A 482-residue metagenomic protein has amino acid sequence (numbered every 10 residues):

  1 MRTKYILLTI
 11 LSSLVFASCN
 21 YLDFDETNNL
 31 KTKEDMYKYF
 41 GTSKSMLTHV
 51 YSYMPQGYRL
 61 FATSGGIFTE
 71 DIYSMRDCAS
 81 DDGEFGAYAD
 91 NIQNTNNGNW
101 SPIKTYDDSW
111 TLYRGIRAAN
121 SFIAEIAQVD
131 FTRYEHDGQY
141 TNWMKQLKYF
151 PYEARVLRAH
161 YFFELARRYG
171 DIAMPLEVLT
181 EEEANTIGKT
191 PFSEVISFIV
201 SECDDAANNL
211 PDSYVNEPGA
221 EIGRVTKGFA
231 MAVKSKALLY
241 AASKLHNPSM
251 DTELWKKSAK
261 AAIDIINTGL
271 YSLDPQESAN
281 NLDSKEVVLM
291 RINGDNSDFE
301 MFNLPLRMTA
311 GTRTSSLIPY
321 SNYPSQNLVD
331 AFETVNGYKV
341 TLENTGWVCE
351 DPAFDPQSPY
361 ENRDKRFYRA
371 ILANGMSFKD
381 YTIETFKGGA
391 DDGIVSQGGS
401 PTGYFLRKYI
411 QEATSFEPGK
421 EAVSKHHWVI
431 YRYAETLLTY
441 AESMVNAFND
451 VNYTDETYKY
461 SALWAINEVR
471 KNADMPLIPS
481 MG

Functional and structural regions predicted by a protein language model:
M1-N29: Bacterial Sec-dependent N-terminal signal peptides
C19-T69, E361: Membrane-proximal, proline-rich intrinsically disordered regions
Y39, K44, T48, S52-Y58 (+11 more regions): Conserved, well-structured interaction surfaces
E164-R168, A173, Y214, Y240-S249 (+1 more regions): Short coil/turn linking the two alpha-helices of tandem helical-hairpin repeats
K236, Y240-S243, A259-P356: Polar, glycine-rich mid-to-C-terminal structural blocks that act as macromolecule-binding/assembly scaffolds
P352-Y433: Flexible, polar/acidic helix-loop-strand segments at domain edges
